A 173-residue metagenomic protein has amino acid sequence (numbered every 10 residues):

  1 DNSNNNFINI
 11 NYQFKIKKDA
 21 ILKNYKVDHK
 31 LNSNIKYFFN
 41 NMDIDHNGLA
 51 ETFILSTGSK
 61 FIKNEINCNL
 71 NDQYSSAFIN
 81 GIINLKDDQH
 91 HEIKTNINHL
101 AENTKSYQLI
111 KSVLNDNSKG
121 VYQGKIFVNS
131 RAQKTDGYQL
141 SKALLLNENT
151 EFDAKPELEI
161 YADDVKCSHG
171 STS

Functional and structural regions predicted by a protein language model:
D1-S173: Conserved beta-strand/loop scaffold segments within soluble protein domains that form the structured core and edges
